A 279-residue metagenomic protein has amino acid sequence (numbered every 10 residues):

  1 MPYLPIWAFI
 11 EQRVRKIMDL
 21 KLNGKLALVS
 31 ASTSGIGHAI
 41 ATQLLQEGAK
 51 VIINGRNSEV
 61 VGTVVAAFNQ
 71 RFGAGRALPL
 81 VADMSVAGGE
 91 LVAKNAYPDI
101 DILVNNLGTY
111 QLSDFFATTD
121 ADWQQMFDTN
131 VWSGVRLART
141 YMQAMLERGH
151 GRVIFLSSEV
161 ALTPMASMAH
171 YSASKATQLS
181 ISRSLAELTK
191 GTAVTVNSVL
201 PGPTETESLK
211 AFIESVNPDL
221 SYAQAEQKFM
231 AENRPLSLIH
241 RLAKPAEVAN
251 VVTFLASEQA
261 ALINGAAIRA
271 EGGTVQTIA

Functional and structural regions predicted by a protein language model:
L26, T33-S34: Conserved glycine-rich cofactor-binding loop
D114-F115, D122-F127, N233: Substrate-binding pocket helix/loop in short-chain dehydrogenase/reductase
A138, S174, S182: Active-site helix of classical SDR
Q143, E187-L188: Alpha-helical segment proximal to the catalytic Tyr-Lys
S158: Residue(s) in the substrate-gating loop at a strand-loop-helix junction that position the organic substrate next
T163, T253, N264-A279: Short C-terminal tail/terminal secondary-structure segment of NAD(P)H-dependent dehydrogenase/reductase domains
K190, T195, I263-G265: Short, small/polar-rich loop/turn modules that mediate ligand/substrate recognition or access, typified
